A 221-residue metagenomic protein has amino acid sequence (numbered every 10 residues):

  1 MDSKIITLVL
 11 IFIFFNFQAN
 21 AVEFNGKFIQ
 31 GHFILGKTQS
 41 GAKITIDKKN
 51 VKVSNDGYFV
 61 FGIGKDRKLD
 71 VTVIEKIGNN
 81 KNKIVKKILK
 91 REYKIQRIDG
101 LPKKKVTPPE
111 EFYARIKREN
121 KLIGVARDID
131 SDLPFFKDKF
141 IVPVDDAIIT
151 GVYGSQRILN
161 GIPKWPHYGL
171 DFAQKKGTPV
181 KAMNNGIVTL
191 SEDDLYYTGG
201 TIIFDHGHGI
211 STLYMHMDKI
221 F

Functional and structural regions predicted by a protein language model:
M1-S3: N-terminal secretory signal peptides that target proteins for export/translocation
I5-F15, V73: Sec-dependent N-terminal signal peptides
L8-V9, A19, G154: Cleavable N-terminal signal peptides
A21-E92: Cationic-aromatic interfacial patches
K37-Q39, S54, D66, K175 (+3 more regions): A short, compositionally biased micro-patch
V85-T198: Surface-exposed, glycine-biased beta-strand/turn segments
M183-K219: Zn2+-dependent peptidoglycan hydrolase active-site motif and core
